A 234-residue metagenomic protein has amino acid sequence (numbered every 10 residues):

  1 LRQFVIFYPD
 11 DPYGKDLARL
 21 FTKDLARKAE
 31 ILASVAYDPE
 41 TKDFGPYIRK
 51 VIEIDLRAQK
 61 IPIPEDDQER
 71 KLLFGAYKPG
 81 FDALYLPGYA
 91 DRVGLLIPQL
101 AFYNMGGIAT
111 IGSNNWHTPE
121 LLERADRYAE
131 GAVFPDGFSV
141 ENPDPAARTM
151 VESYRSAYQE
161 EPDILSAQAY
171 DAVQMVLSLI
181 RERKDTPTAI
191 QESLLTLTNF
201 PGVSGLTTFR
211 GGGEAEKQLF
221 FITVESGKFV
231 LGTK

Functional and structural regions predicted by a protein language model:
L1-K234: Extracytosolic ligand-binding ectodomains
